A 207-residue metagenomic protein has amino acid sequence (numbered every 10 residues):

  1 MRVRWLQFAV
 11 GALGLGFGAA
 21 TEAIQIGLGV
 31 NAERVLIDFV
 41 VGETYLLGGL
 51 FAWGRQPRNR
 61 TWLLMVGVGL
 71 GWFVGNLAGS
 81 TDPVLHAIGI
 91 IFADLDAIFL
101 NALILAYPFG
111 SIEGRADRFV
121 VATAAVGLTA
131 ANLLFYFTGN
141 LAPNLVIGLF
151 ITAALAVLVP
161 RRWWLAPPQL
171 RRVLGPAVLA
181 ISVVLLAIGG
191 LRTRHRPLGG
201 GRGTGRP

Functional and structural regions predicted by a protein language model:
M1-P207: Alpha-helical transmembrane segments of multi-pass integral membrane proteins
